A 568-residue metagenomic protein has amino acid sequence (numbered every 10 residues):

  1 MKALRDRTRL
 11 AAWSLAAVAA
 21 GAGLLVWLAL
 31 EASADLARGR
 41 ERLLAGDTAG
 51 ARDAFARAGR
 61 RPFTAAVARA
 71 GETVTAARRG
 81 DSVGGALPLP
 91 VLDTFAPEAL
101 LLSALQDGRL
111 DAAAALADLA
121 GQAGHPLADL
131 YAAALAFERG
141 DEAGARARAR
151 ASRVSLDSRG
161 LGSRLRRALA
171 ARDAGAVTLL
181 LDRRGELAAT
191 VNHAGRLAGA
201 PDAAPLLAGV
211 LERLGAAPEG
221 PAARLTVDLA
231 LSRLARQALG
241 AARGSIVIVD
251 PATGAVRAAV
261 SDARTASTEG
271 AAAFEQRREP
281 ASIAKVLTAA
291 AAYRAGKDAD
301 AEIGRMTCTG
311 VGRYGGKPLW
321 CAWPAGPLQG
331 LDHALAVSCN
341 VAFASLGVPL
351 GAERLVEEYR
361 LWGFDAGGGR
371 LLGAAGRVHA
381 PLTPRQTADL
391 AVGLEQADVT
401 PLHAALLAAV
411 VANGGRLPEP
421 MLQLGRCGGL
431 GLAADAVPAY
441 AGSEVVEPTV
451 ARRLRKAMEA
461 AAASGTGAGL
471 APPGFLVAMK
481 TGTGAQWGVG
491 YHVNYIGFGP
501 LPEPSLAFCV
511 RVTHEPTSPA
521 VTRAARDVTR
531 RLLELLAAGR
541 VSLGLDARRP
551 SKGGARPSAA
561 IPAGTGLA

Functional and structural regions predicted by a protein language model:
K2-A19: N-terminal Sec-pathway targeting helices
A29-D35, P62-R69, P90-A99, A123-D129 (+1 more regions): Generic helix N-cap/helix-start motif at coil->alpha-helix transitions
A34-R57, A96-A104: Alpha-helical segment of the N-proximal tetratricopeptide repeat
A37, E41, A49, D53 (+17 more regions): Solvent-exposed, polar/charged alpha-helical surfaces in well-ordered, non-transmembrane soluble domains, broadly
A37, L44, L127-S245, T265-S267 (+3 more regions): Extracytoplasmic/periplasmic proteins that interact with beta-lactams or build/remodel peptidoglycan
L43, A76-A77, L105-G108, F137: Hydrophobic/aromatic side-chain positions at a characteristic register within alpha-helices of tetratricopeptide repeats
G80-P90, L110-G121, E142-S152: Alpha-helical repeat scaffolds
G244-A281, A290-H514, V521, L567: Beta-lactam-recognizing serine transpeptidase/beta-lactamase-like catalytic domain environment
